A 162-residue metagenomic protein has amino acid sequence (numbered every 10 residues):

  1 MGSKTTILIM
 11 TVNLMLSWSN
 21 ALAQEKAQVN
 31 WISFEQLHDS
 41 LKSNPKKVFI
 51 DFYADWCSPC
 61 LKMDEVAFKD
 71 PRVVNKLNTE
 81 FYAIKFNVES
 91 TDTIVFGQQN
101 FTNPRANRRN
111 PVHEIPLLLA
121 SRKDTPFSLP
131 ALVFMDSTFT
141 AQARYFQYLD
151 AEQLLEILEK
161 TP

Functional and structural regions predicted by a protein language model:
M1-K26: Bacterial Sec-dependent N-terminal signal peptides
L22-S40: N-terminal "domain-start" segment that seeds a small globular fold
Q36, P59-K62, R72, P111-I115 (+1 more regions): Extracytoplasmic/secreted proteins, especially bacterial periplasmic and envelope-associated proteins
S43-S58: Short active-site neighborhood of thiol/selenol oxidoreductases, capturing the structured segment around
A54-P59, A67, V88-T93, F139-T140 (+1 more regions): Solvent-exposed loop/turn segments at secondary-structure junctions within structured extracellular/periplasmic domains
D55-K62, P130-V133: C-type cytochrome heme c attachment motif
P71-V73, N78-L129, F134-A141, T161: Thioredoxin-like thiol-disulfide oxidoreductase module
D136-P162: Thiol-/selenol-based redox modules, centered on thioredoxin-like and closely related oxidoreductase domains
